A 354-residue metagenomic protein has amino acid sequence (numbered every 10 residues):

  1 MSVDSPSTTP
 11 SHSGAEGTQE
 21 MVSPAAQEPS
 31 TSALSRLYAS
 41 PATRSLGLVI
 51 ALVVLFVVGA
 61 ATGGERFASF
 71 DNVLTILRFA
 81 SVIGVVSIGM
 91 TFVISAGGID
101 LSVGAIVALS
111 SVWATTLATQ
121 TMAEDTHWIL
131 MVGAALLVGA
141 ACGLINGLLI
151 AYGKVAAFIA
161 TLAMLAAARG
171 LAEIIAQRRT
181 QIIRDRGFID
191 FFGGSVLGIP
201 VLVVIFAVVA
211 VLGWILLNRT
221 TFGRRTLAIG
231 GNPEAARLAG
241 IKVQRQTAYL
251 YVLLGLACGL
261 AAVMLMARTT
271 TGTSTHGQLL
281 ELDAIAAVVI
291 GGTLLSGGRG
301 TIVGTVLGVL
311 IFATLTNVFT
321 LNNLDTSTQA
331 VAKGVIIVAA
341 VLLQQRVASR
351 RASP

Functional and structural regions predicted by a protein language model:
M1-V53, V57, L238-Q246, L315-P354: Cytosolic-side transmembrane-helix boundaries in multi-pass membrane proteins
S35-S40, I94-I99, M122, A140-I183 (+4 more regions): Short loop segments and helix-boundary regions at transmembrane helix junctions of multi-pass inner-membrane proteins
S45-I50, I76, I83-G84, A105-L109 (+7 more regions): Hydrophobic alpha-helical transmembrane segments
L48-A60, M90, L136-G139, L165 (+6 more regions): Hydrophobic core segments of alpha-helical transmembrane domains in multi-pass membrane transport and ion-translocation
F56-T62, R66-M122, L148-V155, G292-V303 (+2 more regions): Single transmembrane alpha-helix segments in multi-pass membrane proteins
H127-A135, A141-N146, I150, G198-G272: Helix-loop-helix "hairpin" substructures at the membrane interface of multi-pass membrane proteins
A157-T220, Q246-Y249, R268-Q278, L324 (+2 more regions): Transmembrane helix-bundle core of multi-pass membrane transporters and related energy-transducing complexes
C258, R268-G334: Transmembrane alpha-helical segments in multi-pass inner-membrane proteins
